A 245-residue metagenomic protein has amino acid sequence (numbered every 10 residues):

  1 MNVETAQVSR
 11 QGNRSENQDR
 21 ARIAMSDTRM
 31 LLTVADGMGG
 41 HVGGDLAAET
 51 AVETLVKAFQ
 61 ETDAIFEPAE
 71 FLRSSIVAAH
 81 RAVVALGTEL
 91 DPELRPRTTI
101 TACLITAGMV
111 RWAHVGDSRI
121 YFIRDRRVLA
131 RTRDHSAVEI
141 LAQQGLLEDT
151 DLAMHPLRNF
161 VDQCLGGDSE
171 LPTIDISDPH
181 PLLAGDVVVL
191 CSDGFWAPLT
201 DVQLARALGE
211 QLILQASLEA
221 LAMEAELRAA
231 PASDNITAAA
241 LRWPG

Functional and structural regions predicted by a protein language model:
M1-G245: PP2C/PPM-type serine/threonine phosphatase catalytic domain
